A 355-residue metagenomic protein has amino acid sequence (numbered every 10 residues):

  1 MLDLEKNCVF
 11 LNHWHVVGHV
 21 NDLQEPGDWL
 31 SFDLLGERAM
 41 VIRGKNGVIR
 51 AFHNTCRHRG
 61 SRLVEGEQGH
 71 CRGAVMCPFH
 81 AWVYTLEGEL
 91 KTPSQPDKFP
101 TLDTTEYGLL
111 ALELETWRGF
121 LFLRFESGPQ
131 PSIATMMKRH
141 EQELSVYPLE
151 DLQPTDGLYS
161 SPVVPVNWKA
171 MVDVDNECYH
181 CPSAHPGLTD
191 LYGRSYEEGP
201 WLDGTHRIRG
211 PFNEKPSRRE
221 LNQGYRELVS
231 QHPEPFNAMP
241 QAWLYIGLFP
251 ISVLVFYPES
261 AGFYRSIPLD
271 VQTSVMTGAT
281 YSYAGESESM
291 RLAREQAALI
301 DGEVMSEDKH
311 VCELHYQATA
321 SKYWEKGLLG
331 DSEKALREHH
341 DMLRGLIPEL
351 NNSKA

Functional and structural regions predicted by a protein language model:
M1-L34: Non-catalytic accessory segments flanking enzyme active sites
F10-W14, S61, H180: Generic structural signal for secondary-structure transition and capping sites
L11-N12, H19, E25, E65 (+10 more regions): Generic structural "secondary-structure junction" signal
N12-H15, V20-N21, V64-E65, C71 (+9 more regions): Mixed-charge, polar/low-complexity N-terminal
V17-L23, L102-T104, Q241-I246, A279-T280: Short linear motifs in intrinsically disordered
D22-S127, P131-E141: Rieske [2Fe-2S] iron-sulfur-binding domain
R43, V48, N54, E115 (+1 more regions): C-terminal catalytic domain of Rieske-type non-heme iron oxygenases
